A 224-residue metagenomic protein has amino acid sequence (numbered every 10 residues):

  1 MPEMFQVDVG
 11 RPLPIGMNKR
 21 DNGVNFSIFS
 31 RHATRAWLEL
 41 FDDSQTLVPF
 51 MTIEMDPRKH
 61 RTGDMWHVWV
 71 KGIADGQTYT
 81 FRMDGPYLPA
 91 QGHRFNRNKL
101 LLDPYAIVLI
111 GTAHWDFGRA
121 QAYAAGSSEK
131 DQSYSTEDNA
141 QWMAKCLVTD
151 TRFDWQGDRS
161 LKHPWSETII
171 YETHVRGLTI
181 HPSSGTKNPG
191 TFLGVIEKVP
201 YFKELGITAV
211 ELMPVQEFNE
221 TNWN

Functional and structural regions predicted by a protein language model:
M1-N224: N-terminal structural segment of carbohydrate-active enzymes
